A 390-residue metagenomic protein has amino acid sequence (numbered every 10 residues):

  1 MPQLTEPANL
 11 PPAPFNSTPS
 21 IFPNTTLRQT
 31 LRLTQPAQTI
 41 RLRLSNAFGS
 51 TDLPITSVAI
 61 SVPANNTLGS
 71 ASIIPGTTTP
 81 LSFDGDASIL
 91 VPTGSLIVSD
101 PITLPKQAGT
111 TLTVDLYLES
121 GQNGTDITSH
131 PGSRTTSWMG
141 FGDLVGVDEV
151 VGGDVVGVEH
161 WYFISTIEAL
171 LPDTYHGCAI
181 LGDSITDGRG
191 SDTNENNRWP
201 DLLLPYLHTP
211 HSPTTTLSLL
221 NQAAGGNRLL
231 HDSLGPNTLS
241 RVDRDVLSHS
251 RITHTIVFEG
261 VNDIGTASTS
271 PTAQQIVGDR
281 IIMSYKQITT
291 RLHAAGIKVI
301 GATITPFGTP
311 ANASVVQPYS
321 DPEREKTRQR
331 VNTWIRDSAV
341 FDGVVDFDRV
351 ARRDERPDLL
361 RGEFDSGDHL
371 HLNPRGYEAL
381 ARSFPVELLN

Functional and structural regions predicted by a protein language model:
M1-L181, S191-T193, S212: N-terminal secretory targeting modules
P23-Q29, L44, D52, T56-S61 (+6 more regions): Conserved SGNH/GDSL esterase-like catalytic core that processes O-acyl groups on lipids and polysaccharides
K106-Q107, P172-D173, L247-H249, A294 (+1 more regions): Extracellular/periplasmic catalytic domains that process cell-envelope and extracellular macromolecules
L239, G265, T305-N390: Catalytic His-Asp segment of secreted/periplasmic serine-dependent ester chemistry enzymes
Y285-G296: Surface-exposed amphipathic alpha-helices with a cationic face
